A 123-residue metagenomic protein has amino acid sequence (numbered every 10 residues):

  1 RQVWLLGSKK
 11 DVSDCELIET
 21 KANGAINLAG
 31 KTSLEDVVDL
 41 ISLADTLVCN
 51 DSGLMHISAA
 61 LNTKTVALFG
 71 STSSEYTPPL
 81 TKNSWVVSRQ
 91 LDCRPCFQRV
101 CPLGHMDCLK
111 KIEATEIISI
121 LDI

Functional and structural regions predicted by a protein language model:
R1-G70: Donor-binding and catalytic core of enzymes assembling or modifying cell-surface/extracellular glycoconjugates
L17-K21, N27-L28, A59-I123: Nucleotide-sugar donor-binding patch of glycosyltransferase catalytic domains
